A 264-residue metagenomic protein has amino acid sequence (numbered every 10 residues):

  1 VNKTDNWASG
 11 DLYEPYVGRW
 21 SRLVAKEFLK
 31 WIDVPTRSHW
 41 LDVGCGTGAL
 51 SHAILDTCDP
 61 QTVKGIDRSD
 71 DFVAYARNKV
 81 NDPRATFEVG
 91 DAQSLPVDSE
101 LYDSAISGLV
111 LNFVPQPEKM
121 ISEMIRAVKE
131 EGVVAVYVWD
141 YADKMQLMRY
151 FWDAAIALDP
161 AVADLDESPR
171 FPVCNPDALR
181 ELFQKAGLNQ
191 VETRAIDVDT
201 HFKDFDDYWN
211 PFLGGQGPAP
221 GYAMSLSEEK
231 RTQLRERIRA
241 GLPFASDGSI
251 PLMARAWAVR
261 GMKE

Functional and structural regions predicted by a protein language model:
N2-N6, T47-A49, E167-E264: Conserved Class I S-adenosyl-L-methionine
W7-R19: Class I SAM-dependent methyltransferase Rossmann-like catalytic core, especially the SAM/SAH-binding loop
R19-S38, A53: Conserved alpha-helix/loop element of class I SAM-dependent methyltransferases that forms part of the SAM/SAH-binding
H39-L95, K119: Class I SAM-dependent methyltransferase SAM/SAH-binding core
Q93-A105: A short acidic, Gly/Pro-enriched loop at the edge of an enzyme's catalytic core that lines a small-molecule cofactor
D103-P117, D140: A short SAM/SAH-binding and catalytic strip from SAM-dependent methyltransferases
E118-V133: A short glycine-rich, Lys/Arg-flanked "PGG" loop and its adjoining helix->strand segment in the class I
V133-A161: Conserved class I S-adenosyl-L-methionine
